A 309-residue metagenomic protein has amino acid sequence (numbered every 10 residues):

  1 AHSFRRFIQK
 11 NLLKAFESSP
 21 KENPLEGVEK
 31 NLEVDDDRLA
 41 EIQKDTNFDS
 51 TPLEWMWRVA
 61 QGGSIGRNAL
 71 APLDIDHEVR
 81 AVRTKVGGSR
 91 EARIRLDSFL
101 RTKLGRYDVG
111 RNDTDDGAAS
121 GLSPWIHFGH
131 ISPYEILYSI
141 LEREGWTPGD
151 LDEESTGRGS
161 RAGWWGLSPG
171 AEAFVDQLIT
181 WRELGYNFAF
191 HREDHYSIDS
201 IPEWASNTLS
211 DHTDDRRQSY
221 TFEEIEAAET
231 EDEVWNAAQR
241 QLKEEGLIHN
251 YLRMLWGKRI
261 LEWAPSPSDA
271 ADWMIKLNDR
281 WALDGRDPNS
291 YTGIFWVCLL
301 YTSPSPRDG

Functional and structural regions predicted by a protein language model:
A1-K30, R240, R259-N289, G293: Trp/Phe/Arg-rich N-terminal binding region typifying the photolyase-homology
H2-D199: Glycine/tryptophan-enriched, flexible segments
R143-P148, W164-L167, E245-H249, W263-S268 (+1 more regions): Secondary-structure transition/capping motifs at alpha-helix termini and the adjoining loop/turn into the next element
A162, T180, E203-S210, K276-N289: Short, mixed-charge aromatic SLiMs
D176-A238: Aromatic-anchored, charged helix-turn/loop surface patch used as a conserved interaction hotspot
E224-R259, A264-P267: C-terminal structural cap/anchor segments
F295-L299: Polar low-complexity intrinsically disordered regions
Y301-D308: Conserved small/polar residues in nucleotide/adenosyl-binding loops
